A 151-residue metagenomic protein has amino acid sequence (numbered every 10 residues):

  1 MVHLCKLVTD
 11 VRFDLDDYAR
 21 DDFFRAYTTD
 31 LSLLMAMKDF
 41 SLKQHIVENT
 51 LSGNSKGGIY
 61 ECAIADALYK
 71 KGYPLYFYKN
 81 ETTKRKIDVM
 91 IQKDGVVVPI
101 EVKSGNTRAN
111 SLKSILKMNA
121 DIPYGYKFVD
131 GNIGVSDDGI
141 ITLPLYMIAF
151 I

Functional and structural regions predicted by a protein language model:
M1-K86: Accessory nucleic acid-recognition modules appended to NTPase machines
C5, S32, M90, K103 (+1 more regions): Anionic group-transfer/hydrolysis microenvironments
Y27, Y76, I100, Y126-F128 (+1 more regions): Hydrophobic/aromatic beta-strand patches that form the interior of the parallel beta-sheet core in alpha/beta enzyme
M37-D39, G95, R108: Active-site-proximal flexible loops/turns
I64, L68, I87-N106: Conserved catalytic cores of phosphodiester-cleaving nucleases, focusing on short active-site segments
L68-K70, E81-R85, I91-D94, K117-D121: A structural signal for short secondary-structure junctions
S104-L145: Catalytic cores of nucleic-acid endonucleases
L145-I151: Ser/Thr/Gly-rich flexible loops in soluble cytosolic domains mediating phosphotransfer, phosphorylation
